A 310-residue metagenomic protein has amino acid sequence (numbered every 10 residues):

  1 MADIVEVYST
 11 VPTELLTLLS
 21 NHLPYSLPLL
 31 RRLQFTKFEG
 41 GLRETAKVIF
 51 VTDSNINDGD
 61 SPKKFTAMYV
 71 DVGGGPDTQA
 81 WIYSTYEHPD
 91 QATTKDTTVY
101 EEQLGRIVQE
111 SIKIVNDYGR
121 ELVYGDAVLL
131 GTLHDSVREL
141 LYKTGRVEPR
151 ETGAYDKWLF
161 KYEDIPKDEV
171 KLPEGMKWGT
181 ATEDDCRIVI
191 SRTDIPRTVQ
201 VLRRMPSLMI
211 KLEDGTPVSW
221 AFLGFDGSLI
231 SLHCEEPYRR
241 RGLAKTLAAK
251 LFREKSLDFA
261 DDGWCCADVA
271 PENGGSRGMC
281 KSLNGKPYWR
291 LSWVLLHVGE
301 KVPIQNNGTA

Functional and structural regions predicted by a protein language model:
M1-L30, Y162-T198, T309: Short amphipathic alpha-helix that is part of the acyltransferase structural core
L23-N55, R187-L212: Active-site rim helix/loop that mediates acceptor-substrate recognition in acyltransferases
Q34-E174, W293-H297: Acyl-donor-binding surface of acyltransferase catalytic domains
K95-N116, R240-L257, R277-G278, S282: Conserved acetyl-CoA-binding loop-helix of GNAT-fold acetyltransferases
A127-D135, C265-R277, K286, L295-V302: Conserved beta-strand-loop-alpha-helix junction that forms the acyl-donor binding cleft
D135-V147, F259, P271-W289: Conserved active-site alpha-helix within GNAT-family acetyltransferase domains
I195-P237: A conserved beta-strand-loop-helix scaffold within acyl/acetyltransferase catalytic domains
S231-T246, D262, E272-G274: Conserved glycine-rich acetyl-CoA-binding loop
